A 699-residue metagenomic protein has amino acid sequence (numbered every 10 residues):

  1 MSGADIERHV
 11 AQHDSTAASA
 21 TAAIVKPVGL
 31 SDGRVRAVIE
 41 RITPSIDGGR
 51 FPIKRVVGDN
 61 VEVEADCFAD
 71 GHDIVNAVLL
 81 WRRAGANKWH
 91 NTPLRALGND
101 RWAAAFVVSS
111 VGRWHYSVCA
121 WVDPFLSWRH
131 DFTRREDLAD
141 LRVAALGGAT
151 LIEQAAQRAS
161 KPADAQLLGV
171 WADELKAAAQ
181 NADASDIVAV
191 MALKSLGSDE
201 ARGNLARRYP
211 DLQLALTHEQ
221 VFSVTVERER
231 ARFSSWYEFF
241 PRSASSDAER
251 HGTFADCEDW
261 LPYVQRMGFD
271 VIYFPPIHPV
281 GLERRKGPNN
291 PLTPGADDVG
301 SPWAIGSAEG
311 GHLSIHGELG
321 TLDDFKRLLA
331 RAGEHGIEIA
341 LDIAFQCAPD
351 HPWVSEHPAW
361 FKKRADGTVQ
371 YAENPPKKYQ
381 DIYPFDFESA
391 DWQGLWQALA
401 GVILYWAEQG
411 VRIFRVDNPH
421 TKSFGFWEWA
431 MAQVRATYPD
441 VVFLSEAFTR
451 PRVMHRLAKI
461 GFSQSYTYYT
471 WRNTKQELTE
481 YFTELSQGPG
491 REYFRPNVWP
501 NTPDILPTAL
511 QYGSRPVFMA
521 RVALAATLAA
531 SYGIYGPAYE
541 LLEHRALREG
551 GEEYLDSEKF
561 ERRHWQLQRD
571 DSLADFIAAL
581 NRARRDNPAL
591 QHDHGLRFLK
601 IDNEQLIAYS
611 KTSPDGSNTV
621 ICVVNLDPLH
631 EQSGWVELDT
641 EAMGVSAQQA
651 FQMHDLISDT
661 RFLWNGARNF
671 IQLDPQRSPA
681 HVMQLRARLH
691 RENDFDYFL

Functional and structural regions predicted by a protein language model:
M1-S243, R250-D270, K459-G461, T479-E492 (+1 more regions): Carbohydrate-interacting/catalytic domains
V122-P124, S243, H278-G281, C347 (+4 more regions): Feature marks short, surface-exposed loop/turn motifs that line or immediately flank catalytic pockets and channel
D123, I272-P294, L541-A546: Short, solvent-exposed beta-strand-terminating loops
W236, Y273, A340-L341, R415 (+3 more regions): Generic enzyme active-site microenvironment
D256-V280, Y405, Q409-V411: Catalytic domains of carbohydrate-active enzymes, especially glycoside hydrolases
P276-P288, I343-W360: Aromatic-lined carbohydrate-binding surfaces of glycoside hydrolases
V299-A330, E334-I337, C347-S572, L590-D593 (+3 more regions): Alpha-amylase-like alpha-glycosidases and glucanotransferases acting on alpha-linked glucans and related
I343, A447, T502, L626 (+1 more regions): Residues immediately flanking
